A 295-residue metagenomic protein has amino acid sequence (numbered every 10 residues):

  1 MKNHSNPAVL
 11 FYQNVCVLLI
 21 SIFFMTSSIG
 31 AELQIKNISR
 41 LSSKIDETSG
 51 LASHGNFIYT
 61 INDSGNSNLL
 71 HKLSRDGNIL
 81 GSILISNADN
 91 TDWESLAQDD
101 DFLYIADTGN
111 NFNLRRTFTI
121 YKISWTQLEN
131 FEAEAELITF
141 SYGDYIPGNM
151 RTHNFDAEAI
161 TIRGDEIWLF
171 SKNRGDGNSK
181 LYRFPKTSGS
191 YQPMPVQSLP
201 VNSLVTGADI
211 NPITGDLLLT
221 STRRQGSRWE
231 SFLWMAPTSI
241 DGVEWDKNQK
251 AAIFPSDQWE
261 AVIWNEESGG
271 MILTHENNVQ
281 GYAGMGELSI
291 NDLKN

Functional and structural regions predicted by a protein language model:
N3-C16: Bacterial N-terminal signal peptides that target proteins for export
P7, L19-I20, E166: N-terminal leader/targeting signatures
A8-L10, I22-F23, N56, T139: Intrinsic disorder/low-structure terminal segments
N14-F24: Bacterial N-terminal signal peptides
G30-N295: Sequence/structural signature of beta-propeller domains
